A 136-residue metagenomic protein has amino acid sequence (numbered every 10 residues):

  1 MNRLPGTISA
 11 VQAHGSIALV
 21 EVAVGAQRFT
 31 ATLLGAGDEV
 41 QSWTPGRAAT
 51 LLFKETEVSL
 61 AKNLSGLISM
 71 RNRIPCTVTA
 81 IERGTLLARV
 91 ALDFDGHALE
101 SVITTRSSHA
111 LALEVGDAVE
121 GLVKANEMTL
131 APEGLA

Functional and structural regions predicted by a protein language model:
M1-P5, A10, R28, A36-A80 (+2 more regions): Glycine/charge-rich catalytic "coupling/switch" loops of P-loop NTPases
G15-E21, T85-A91: Short aromatic-glycine-enriched beta-strand elements
E21-F29, A91-L99: OB-fold (S1/OB) nucleic-acid-binding surfaces
T32: Long, contiguous binding/interaction regions
